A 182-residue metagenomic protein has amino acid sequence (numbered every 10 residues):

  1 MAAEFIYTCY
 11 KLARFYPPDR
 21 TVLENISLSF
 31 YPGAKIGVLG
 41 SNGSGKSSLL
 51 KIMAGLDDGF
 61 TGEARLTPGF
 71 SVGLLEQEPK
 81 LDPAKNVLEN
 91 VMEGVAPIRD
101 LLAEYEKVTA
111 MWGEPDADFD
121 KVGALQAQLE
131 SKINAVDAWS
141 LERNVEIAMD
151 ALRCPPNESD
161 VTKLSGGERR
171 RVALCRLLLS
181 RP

Functional and structural regions predicted by a protein language model:
M1-P182: ABC ATP-binding cassette signature C-motif
